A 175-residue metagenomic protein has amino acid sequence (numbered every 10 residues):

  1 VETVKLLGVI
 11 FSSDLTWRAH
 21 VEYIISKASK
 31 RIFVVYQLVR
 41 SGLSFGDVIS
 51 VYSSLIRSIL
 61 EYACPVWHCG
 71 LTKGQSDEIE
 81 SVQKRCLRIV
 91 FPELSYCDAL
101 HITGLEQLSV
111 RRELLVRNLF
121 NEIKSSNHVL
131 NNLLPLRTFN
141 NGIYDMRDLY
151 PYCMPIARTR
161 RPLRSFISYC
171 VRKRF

Functional and structural regions predicted by a protein language model:
V1-F175: Hydrophobic/basic alpha-helical segments
